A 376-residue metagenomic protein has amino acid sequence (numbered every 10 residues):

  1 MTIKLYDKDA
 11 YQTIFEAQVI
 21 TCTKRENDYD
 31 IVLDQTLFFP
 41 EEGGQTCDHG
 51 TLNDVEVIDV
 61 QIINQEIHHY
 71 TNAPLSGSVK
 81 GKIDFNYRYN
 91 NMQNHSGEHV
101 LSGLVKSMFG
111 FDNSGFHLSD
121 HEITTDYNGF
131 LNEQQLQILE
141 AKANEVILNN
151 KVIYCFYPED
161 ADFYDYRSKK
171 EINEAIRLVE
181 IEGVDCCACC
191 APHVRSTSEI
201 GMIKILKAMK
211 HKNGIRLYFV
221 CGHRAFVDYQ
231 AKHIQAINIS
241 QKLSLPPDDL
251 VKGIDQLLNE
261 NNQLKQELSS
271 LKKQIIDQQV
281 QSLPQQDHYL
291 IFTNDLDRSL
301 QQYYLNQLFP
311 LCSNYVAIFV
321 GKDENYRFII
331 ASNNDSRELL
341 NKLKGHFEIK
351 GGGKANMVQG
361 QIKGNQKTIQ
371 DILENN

Functional and structural regions predicted by a protein language model:
M1-N376: A glycine- and charged-residue-rich anion-binding loop/surface
